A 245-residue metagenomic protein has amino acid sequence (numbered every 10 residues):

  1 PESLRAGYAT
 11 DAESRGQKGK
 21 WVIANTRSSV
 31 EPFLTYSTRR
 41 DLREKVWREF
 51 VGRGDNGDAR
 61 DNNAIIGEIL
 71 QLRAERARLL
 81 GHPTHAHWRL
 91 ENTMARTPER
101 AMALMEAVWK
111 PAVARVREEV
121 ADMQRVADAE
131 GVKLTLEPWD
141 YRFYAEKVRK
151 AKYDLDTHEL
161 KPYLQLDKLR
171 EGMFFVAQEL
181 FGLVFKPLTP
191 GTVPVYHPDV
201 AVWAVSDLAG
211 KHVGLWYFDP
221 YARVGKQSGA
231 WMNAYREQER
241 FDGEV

Functional and structural regions predicted by a protein language model:
P1-A24, G67, L72, R78-V245: Active-site-proximal, well-structured secondary-structure segments within enzyme catalytic domains
R27, T35-R40, P220-A222: His/Glu-rich zincin catalytic helix
S29-F33, K211: Short, surface-exposed beta-strand/loop "edge" segments at domain boundaries and coil↔beta transitions
E31, F50-G54, F181: Structural motif corresponding to the C-terminal cap of alpha-helices
Y36-R53: Short, charge-rich amphipathic alpha-helices with coiled-coil/heptad character
R48-G67: A short, flexible low-complexity segment enriched in Lys/Arg and Gly/Pro that occurs in N-terminal basic tails
